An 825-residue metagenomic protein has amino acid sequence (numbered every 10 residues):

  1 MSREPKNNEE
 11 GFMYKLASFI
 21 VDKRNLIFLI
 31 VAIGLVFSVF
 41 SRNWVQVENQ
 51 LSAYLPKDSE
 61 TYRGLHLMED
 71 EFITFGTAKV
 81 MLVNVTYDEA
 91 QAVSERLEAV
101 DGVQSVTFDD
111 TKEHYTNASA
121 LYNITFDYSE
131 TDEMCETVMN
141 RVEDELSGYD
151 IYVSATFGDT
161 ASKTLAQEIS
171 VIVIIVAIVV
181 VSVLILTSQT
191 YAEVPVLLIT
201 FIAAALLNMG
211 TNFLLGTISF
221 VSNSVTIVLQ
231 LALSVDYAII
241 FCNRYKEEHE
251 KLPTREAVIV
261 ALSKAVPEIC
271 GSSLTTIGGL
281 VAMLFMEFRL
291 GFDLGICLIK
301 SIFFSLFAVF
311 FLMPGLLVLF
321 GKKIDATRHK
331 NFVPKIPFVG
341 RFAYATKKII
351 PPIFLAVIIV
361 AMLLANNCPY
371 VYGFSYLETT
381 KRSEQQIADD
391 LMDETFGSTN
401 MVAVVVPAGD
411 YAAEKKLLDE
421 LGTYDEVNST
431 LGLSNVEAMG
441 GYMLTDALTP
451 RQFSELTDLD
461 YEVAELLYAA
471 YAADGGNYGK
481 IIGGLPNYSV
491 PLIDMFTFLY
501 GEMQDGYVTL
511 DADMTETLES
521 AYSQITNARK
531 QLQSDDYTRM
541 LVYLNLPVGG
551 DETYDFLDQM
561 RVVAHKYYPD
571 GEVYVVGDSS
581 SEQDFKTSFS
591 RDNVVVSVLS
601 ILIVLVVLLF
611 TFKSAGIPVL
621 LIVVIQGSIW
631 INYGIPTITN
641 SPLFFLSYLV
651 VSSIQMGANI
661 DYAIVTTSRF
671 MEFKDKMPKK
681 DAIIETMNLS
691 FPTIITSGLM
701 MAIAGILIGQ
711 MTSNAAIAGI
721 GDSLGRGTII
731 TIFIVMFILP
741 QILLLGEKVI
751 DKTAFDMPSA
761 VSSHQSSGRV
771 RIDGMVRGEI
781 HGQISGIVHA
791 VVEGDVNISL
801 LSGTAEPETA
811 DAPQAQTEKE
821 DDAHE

Functional and structural regions predicted by a protein language model:
M1-V47, A53, E130-G373, V548 (+2 more regions): Membrane-embedded transmembrane helical bundles of large multi-pass transporters/channels
S2-A32, S38-R42, D58, R63-A78 (+12 more regions): Structural signature of multi-pass, alpha-helical inner-membrane proteins
Y54-P56, E60, E71-A78, V85 (+1 more regions): Juxtamembrane segments of multi-pass membrane proteins
D58-R63, E71, N84-T125, T160 (+2 more regions): Extracytoplasmic
G76-N84, S94, D109-A166, M401-A408 (+5 more regions): A short beta-strand structural signal in non-transmembrane regions
D88, E133, A412, D551 (+1 more regions): Residues that form or flank phosphate/diphosphate-binding pockets in enzymes that use nucleotide phosphates
T395-T399, T423-D425, A521-Y522, K530-D536 (+4 more regions): A structural signal for short secondary-structure junctions
S398-N400, D536, A702, I738-L739: A generic structural signal for well-ordered coil/turn residues at beta-strand boundaries that shape enzyme active-site
